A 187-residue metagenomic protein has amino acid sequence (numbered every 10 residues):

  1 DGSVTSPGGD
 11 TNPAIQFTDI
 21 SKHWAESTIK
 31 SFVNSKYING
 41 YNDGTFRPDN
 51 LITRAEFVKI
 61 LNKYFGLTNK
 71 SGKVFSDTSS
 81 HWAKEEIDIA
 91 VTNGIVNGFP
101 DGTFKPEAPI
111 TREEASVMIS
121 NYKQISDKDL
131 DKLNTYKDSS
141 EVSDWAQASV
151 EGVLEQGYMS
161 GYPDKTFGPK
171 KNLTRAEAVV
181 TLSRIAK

Functional and structural regions predicted by a protein language model:
D1-E26, N34-S35, N39-E86, T92-E113 (+3 more regions): Feature responds to low-complexity, polar/acidic, surface-exposed segments characteristic of secreted/exported proteins
A178-V180: Short, structured beta-strand segments at or near domain termini in extracellular proteins/domains
